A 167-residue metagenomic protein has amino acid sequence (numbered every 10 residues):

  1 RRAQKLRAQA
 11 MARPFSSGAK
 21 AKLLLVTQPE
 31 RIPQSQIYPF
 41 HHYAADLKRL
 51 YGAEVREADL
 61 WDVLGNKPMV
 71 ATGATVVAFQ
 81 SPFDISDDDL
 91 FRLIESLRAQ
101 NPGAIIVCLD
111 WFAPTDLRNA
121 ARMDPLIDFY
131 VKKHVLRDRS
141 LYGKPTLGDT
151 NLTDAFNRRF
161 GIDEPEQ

Functional and structural regions predicted by a protein language model:
R1-A120, D124: N-terminal pre-catalytic "stem/leader" segment of glycosyltransferase-like enzymes
S96-Q167: Catalytic core of nucleotide-activated saccharide and alditol-phosphate transferases
